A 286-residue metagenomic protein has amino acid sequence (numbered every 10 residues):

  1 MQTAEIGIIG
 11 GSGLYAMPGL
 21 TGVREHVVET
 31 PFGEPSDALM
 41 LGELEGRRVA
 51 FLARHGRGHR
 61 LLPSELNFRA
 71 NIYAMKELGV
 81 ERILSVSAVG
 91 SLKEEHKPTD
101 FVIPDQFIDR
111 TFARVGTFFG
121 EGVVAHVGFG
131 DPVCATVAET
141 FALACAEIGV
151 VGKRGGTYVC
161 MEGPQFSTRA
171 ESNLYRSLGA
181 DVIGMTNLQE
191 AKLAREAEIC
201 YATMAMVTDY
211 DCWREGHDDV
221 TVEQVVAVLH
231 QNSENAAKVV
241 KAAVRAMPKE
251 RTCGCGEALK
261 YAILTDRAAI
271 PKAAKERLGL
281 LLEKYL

Functional and structural regions predicted by a protein language model:
M1-D131, Y285-L286: Metabolite-binding pocket within alpha/beta catalytic cores that recognizes anionic/polar moieties
K76-G79, R176, R195: Non-catalytic positions within long, well-ordered alpha-helices that form the structural scaffold/packing of enzyme
E81-R82, D181, C200: Short acidic/polar active-site loop segments enriched in Thr and Asp
T136, T140-V151, K238-A246: Generic non-transmembrane alpha-helical segments
E147-D181: Active-site/ligand-binding-proximal alpha/beta "capping" segment
M185-E223: Zn-dependent metallopeptidase/amidohydrolase metal-coordination segment
C212-L259: His/Asp/Glu-rich mid-to-C-terminal helical/loop segments that flank catalytic regions of hydrolases
T252-L286: A short, charged, Gly/Pro-tolerant segment at domain boundaries
